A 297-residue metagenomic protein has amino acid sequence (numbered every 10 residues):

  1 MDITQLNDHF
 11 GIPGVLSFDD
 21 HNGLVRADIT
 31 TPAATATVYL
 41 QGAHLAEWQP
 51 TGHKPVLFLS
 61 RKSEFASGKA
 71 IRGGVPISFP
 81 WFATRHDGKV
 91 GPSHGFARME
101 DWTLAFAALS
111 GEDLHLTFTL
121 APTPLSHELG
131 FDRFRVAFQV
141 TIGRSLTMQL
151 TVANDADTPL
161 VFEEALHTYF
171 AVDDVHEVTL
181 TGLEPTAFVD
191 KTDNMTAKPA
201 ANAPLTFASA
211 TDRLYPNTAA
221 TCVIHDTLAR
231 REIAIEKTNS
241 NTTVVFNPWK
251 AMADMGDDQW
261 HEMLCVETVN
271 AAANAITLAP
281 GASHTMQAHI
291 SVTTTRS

Functional and structural regions predicted by a protein language model:
M1-R72, A220-N241, P280-S297: Beta-strand-rich N-terminal accessory domains
D19, G91-I142: Extended, loop-rich substrate-binding clefts of extracytoplasmic carbohydrate-active enzymes
V38, L150-A156, V292: Asparagine-centered strand-capping/turn motif at beta-strand->loop junctions
V56-A107, G111, F118: Extended, compositionally biased flexible segments
A66-S67, F106, A137-Q139, N274-L278: Beta-strand-rich interaction surfaces with strong enrichment in secreted/lumenal proteins
E100, P204-P280: Acidic/His-leaning functional-site neighborhoods
V136, L146-M148, H284: Hydrophobic core residues within well-ordered beta-strands of beta-rich domains
P159-V161, A165-N241: Active-site/ligand-binding surface loops and adjacent short beta/alpha elements that line catalytic pockets across
